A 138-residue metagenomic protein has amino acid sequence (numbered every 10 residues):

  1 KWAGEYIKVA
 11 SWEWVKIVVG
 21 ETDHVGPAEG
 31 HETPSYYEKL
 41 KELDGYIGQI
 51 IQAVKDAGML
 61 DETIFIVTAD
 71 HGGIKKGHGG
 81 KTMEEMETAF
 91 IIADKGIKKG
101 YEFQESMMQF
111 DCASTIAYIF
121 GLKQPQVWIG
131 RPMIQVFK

Functional and structural regions predicted by a protein language model:
K1-V9, C112, Y118, R131-V136: Active-site-proximal alpha/beta segments of enzymes that process anionic O-linked groups
A3-G45, Q49: Active-site His/acidic residue clusters
V9-V15, M59-F65, T88, K95: Loop/turn elements at helix/coil->beta-strand transitions in domains of secreted/extracellular proteins
E21-V25, H71-I74, G96-K98: Solvent-exposed loop/turn segments at secondary-structure junctions within structured extracellular/periplasmic domains
P34-D44, F103-F110, V127: Soluble non-cytosolic domains of exported or imported proteins
K39-M83, F90, I116: Metal-dependent active-site segment of extracytoplasmic phospho-/sulfohydrolases and closely related
K81-K123, I134: Substrate-binding rim/cap in mid-to-C-terminal beta-strand-loop elements of soluble/periplasmic
G121-I129, K138: …; additionally, a secondary subgroup of soluble metalloenzymes is captured
